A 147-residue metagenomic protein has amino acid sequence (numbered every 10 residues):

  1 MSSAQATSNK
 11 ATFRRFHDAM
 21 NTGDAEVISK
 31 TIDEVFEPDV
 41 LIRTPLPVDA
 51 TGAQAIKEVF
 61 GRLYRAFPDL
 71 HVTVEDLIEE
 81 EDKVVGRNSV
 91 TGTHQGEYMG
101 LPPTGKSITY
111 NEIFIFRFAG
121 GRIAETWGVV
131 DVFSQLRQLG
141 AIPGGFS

Functional and structural regions predicted by a protein language model:
M1-S147: C-terminal and inter-domain tail/linker signature
